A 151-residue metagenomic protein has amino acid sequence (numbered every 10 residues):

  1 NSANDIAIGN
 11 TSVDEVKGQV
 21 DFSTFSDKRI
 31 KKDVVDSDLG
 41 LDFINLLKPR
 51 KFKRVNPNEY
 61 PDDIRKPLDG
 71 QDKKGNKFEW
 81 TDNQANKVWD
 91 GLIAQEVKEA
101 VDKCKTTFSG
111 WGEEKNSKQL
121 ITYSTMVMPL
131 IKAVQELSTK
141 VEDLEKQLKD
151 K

Functional and structural regions predicted by a protein language model:
N1-L39, L47: Small/polar residue-rich beta-strand/coil "junction" motifs that cap repeat-based extracellular fibers
Q19-K32, G75-N83, K115-S117: Short hinge/gating elements
D27-K51, D63, I131-D150: Extracellular receptor-binding modules and their adjoining Ser/Thr/Gly/Asp/Asn-rich linkers
G40-Q84: Acidic, glycine-rich loop-and-strand cores that form catalytic or ligand-binding grooves in diverse globular domains
D42, Q95, E99, M128-K132: Feature representing long, continuous alpha-helical segments
L46-P49, A94-T107: Glycine-rich, acidic and aromatic/proline-enriched surface loops and short helix-turn segments that act as binding
K73-W80, K103, T107-K151: C-terminal intramolecular chaperone/auto-processing assembly modules
D90-G91, Q119: Residues that recognize and position ribonucleotide moieties
